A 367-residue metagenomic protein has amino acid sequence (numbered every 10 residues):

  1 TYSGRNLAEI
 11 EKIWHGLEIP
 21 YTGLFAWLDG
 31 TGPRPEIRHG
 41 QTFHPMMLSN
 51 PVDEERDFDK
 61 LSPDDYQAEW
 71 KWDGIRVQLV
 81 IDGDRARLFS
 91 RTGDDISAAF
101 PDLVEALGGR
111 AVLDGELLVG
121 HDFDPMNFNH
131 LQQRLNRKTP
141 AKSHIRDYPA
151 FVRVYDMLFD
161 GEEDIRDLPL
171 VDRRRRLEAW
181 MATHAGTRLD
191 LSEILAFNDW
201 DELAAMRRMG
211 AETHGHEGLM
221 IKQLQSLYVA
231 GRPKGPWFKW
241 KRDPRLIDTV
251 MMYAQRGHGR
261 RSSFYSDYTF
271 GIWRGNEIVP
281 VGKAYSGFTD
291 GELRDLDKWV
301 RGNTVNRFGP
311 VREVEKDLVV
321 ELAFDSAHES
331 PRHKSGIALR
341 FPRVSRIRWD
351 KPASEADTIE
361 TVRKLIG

Functional and structural regions predicted by a protein language model:
T1-N129, Q133-A196, G271-P280, A284 (+3 more regions): N-terminal nucleic-acid-engaging modules of covalent nucleotidyltransferase systems
Q41, P45-T92, A182-N306, L322-A323 (+2 more regions): Nucleic-acid 5′ end/cap handling module spanning
L107-F123, Q255, R301-R312, L318-P331: Flexible glycine-rich surface loops and low-complexity tracts that mediate binding to linear polymers
L113, A150, D317-L318, P342: Short glycine-/polar-rich loops that comprise or flank the Walker A/P-loop and associated switch/sensor motifs
